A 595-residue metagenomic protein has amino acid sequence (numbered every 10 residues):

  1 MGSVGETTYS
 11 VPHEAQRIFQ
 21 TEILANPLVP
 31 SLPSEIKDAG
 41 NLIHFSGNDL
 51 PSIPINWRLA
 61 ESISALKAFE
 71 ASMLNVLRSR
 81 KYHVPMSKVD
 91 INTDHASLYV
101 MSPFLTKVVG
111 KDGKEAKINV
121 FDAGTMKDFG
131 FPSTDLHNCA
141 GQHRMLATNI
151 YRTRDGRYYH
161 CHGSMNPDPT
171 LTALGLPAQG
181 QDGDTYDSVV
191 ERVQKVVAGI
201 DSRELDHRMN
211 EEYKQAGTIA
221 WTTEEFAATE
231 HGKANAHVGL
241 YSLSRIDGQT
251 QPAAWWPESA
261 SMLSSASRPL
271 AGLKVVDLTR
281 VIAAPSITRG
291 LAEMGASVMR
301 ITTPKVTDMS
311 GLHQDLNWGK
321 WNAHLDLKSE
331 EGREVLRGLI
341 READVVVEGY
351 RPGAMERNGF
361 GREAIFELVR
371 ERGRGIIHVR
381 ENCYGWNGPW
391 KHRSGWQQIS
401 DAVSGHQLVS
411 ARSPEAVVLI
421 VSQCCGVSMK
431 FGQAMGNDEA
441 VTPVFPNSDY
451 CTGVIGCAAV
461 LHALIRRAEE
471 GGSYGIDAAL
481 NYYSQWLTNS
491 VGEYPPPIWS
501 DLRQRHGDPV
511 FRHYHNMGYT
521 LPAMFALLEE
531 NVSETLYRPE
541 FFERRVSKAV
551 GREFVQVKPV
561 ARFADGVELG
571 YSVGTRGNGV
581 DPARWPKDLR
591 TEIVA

Functional and structural regions predicted by a protein language model:
M1-K305, R341-E342, I365-E367, R372-V379 (+2 more regions): Acyl-CoA thioester-binding alpha/beta core of soluble enzymes
L42-I53, H406-V417, C424-V444: The feature captures the short pre-catalytic strand/loop hairpin that immediately precedes and shapes the active-site
R280, L327, Y350-P352, N382-C383 (+2 more regions): Short glycine-/small-residue-rich Rossmann-like dinucleotide-binding loops
A283-A284, V306-M309, A354-R357, G385-G388 (+1 more regions): Flexible loop/turn segments at secondary-structure boundaries
G295, G319-K320, A343, W396: Short, well-ordered alpha-helix to beta-strand connector turns
A296, R300-L327, E331: Glycine-rich phosphate-binding loop and adjoining beta1-alpha1-beta2 segment of Rossmann-like nucleotide-binding folds
W321-E371: A structured beta-alpha segment of the ubiquitous adenosine-cofactor-binding alpha/beta core
F360-V409, G426: Rossmann-fold NAD(P)-binding glycine/threonine-rich loop
